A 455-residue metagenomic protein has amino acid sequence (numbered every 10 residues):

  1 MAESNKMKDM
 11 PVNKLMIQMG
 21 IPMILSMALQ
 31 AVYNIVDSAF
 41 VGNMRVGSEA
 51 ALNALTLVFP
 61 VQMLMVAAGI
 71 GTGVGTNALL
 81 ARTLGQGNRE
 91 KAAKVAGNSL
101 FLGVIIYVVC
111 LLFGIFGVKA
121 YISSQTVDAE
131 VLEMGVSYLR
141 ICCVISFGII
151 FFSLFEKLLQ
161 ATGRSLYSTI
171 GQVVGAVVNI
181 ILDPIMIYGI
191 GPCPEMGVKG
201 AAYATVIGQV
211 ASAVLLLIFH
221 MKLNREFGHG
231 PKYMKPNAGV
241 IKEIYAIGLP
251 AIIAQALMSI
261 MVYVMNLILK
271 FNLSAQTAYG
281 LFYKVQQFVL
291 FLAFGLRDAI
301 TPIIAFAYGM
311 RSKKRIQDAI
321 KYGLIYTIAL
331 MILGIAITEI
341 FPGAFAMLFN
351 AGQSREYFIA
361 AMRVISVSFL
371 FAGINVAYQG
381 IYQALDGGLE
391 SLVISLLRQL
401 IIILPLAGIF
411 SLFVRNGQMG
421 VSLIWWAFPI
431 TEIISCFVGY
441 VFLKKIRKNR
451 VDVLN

Functional and structural regions predicted by a protein language model:
M1-G20, L80-F147, C193-G248, I304-S368 (+1 more regions): Short alpha-helical transmembrane segments in multi-pass integral membrane proteins
M7-G47, P60-G75, L79, V104-L111 (+5 more regions): N-terminal transmembrane alpha-helices
Q18-D37, I141, G175, G208-S212 (+4 more regions): Transmembrane helical elements of multi-pass membrane transporters/channels
M23, M27, A39, A78 (+16 more regions): Transmembrane alpha-helix boundary and packing residues in multipass membrane permease domains and related
A28, V32-N53, I122-A129, I185-M196 (+5 more regions): Helix-terminus/linker motif at the lipid-water interface of multi-pass membrane proteins
E49-P60, G135, L139, L273-F288 (+2 more regions): Small-residue hotspots at the loop-to-helix junctions and early N-terminal turns of transmembrane alpha-helices
L52-L112, I149-S168, A278-P342, A372-D386 (+1 more regions): Small-residue-rich hydrophobic transmembrane alpha-helices
G73, C142-Q160, S168-A176, A201-L216 (+4 more regions): Short runs within selected transmembrane alpha-helices of multi-pass transporters and secretion channels
